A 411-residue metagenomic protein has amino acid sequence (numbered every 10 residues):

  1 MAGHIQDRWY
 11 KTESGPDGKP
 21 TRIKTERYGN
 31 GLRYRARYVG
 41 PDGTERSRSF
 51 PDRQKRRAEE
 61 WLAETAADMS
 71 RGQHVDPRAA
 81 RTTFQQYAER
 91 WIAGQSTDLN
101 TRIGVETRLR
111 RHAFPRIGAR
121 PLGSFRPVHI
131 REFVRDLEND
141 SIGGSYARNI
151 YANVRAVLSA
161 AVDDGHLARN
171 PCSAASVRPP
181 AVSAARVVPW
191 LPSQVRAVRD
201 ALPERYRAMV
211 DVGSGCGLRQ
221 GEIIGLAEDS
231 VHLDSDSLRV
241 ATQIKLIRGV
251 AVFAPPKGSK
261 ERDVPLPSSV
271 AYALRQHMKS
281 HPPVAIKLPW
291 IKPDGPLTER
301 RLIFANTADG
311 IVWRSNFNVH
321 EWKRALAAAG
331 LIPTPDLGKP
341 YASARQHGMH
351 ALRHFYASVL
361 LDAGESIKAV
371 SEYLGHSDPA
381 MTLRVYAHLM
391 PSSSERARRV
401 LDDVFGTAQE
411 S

Functional and structural regions predicted by a protein language model:
M1, N139, D200, S230 (+12 more regions): C-terminal secondary-structure termini that scaffold catalytic or DNA-interacting sites
M1-Q86, R90-G94, I103-T107, S124 (+12 more regions): Basic/aromatic DNA-contact patch characteristic of tyrosine site-specific recombinases
Y28, S47-S49, Q54, A80-R81 (+5 more regions): N-terminal core-binding DNA-recognition domain of tyrosine site-specific recombinases/integrases
R53, A181, P189, I244 (+1 more regions): Catalytic-site neighborhood detector that most strongly recognizes the C-terminal catalytic loop/helix of tyrosine
D140, A197-R207, C216, V264 (+4 more regions): Short, basic (Lys/Arg/His-rich) helix/loop patches that form interaction surfaces in the mid-to-C-terminal regions
G144, R148-A152, D163, L167-L226 (+9 more regions): Basic, Lys/Arg- and aromatic-enriched nucleic-acid-binding interface segment
